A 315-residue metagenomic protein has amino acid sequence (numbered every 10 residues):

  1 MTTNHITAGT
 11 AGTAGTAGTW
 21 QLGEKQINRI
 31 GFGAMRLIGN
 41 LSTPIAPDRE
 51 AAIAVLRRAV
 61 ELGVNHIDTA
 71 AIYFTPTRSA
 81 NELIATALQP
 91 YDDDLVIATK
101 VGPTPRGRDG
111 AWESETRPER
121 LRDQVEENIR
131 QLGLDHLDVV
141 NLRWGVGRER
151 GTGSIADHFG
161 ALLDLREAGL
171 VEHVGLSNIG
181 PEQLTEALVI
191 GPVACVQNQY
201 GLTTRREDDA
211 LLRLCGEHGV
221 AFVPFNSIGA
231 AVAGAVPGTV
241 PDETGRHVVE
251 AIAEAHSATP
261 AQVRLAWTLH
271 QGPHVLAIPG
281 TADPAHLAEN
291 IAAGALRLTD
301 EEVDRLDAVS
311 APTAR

Functional and structural regions predicted by a protein language model:
M1-L95, S227-A231, R315: N-terminal binding-site loop/beta-alpha segment at the start of enzyme catalytic domains that lines or forms
K25-I30, G63-N65, Y91-L95, L134-D138 (+4 more regions): Short, well-ordered coil/turn segments that N-cap beta-strands
F32, A52, A59, I67 (+11 more regions): Conserved, mostly hydrophobic/aromatic
R36-E50, G107-E119, G147-G151: Active-site mouth loops of central-metabolism enzymes
I45-A59, T116-L132, G180-T185: Short, acidic/polar
D94-R106: A short, structured active-site edge motif that brings together acidic residues
I129-E149: Active-site groove signature of glycoside hydrolases
G145-R315: Beta/alpha (TIM)-barrel catalytic core signal, keyed to glycine-rich beta->alpha loops juxtaposed to Asp/Glu that bind
